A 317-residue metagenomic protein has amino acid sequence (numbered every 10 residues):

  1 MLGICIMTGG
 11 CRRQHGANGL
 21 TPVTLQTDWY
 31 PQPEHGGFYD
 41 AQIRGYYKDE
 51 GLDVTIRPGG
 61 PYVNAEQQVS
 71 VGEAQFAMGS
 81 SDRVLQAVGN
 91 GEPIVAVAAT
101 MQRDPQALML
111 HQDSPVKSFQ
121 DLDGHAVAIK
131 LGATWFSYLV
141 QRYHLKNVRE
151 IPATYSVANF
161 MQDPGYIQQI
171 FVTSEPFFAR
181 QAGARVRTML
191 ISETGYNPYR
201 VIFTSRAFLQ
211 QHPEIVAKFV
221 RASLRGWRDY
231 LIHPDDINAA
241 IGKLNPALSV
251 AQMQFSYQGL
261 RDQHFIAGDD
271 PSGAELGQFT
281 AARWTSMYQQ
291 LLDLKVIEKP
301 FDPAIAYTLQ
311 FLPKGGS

Functional and structural regions predicted by a protein language model:
M1-T21, G316-S317: Short, low-complexity disordered leader/linker segments with a strong preference for bacterial N-terminal type II
G16-I170, M189-L190: Short, glycine-/small- and polar/acidic-enriched structural segments that line small-molecule recognition paths
E34, I43, Y62-A65, S80-R83 (+11 more regions): Stable alpha-helical elements in mature extracytoplasmic
Q42-G45, E50-G51, E73, M78-S81 (+10 more regions): Sec/Tat-exported extracytoplasmic proteins
D82, Y155-S249: Pocket-lining segment of extracytoplasmic ligand-binding domains
S118-F119, R206, P303: Structural motif detector for alpha-helix initiation sites
Q211-V296: Secondary-structure end/capping motifs
A282-S317: Conserved C-terminal helix/tail region of periplasmic/extracytoplasmic solute-binding proteins
